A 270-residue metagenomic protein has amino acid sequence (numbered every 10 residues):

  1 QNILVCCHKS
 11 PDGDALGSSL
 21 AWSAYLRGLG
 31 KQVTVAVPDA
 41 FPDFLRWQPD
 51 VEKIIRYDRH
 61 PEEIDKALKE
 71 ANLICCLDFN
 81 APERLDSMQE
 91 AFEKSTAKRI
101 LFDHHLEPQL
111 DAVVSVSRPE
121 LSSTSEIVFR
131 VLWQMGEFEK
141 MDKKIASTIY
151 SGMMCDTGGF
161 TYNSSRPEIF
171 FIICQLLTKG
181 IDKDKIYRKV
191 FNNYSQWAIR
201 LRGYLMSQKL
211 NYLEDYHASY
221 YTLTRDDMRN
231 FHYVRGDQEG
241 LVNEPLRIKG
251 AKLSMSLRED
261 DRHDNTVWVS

Functional and structural regions predicted by a protein language model:
Q1-K9, G17-P49, R56, E62-D65 (+2 more regions): Hydrophobic helix-and-loop "lid/oligomerization" segment in the mid-to-C-terminal part of catalytic domains
C6, S10, C76, L101-F102 (+1 more regions): Generic enzyme active-site microenvironment
G13-A15, F79, H104-H105, T157: Generic detector of well-ordered alpha-helical packing
G13-S19, P82-D86: Short glycine/serine/threonine-rich phosphate/pyrophosphate-binding segments that cradle anionic phosphate groups
W22-S23, A91-K94, S117-R118, F171: Glycine-rich, phosphate-binding/catalytic loops in enzymes
I55-V114: Active-site cofactor/cluster-binding pocket
P82, E107-P108, C155, R225-M228: A short, flexible beta-alpha/helix-coil linker loop
F102-I172: Short alpha-helices
